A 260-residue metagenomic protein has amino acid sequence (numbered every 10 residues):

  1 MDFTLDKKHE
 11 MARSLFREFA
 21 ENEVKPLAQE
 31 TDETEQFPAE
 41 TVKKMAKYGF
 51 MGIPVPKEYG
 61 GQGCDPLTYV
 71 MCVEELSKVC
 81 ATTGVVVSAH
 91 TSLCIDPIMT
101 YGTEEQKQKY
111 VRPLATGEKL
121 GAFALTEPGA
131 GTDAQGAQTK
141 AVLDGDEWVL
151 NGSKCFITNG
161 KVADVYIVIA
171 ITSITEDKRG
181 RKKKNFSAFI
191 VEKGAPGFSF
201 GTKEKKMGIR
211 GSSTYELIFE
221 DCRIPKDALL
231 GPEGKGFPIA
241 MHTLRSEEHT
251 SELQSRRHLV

Functional and structural regions predicted by a protein language model:
M1-S88, E105-K109, P113-T116, L120: Amphipathic, small/basic residue-rich leader segments at the start of a protein or domain
F3-E10, K78, F198-S251: Glycine-rich beta->alpha junctions and the first turn(s) of the following alpha-helix
F16-E23, G102-K109, G145-N151, S187-F198 (+2 more regions): Long, well-ordered alpha-helical segments
V85-E105, G131-A134: N-terminal glycine-rich flavin-associated loop
G117-L125, I169: A short, Trp-centered hydrophobic/proline-enriched beta-strand micro-motif
T139-V142: A structural signal for short hydrophobic beta-strand segments in well-ordered beta-sheet cores
E147, N151-F200: A short core secondary-structure module
E248-V260: Single conserved hydrophobic/aromatic residue that forms the stacking wall/gate of nucleotide- or nucleobase-binding
